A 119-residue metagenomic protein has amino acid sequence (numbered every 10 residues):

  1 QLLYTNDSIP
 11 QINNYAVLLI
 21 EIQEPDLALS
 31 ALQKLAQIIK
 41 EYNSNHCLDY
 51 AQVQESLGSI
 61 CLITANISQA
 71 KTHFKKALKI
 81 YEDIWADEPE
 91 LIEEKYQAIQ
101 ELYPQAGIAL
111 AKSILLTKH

Functional and structural regions predicted by a protein language model:
Q1-T5, E41-H46, D83-E90: Short coil/turn linkers that connect adjacent helices within long alpha-helical scaffolds, especially alpha-solenoid
P10, Q52, L91-A98: Residue register of alpha-helical TPR repeats
N13-N14, L48, E55, I108: TPR/TPR-like alpha-solenoid signature
